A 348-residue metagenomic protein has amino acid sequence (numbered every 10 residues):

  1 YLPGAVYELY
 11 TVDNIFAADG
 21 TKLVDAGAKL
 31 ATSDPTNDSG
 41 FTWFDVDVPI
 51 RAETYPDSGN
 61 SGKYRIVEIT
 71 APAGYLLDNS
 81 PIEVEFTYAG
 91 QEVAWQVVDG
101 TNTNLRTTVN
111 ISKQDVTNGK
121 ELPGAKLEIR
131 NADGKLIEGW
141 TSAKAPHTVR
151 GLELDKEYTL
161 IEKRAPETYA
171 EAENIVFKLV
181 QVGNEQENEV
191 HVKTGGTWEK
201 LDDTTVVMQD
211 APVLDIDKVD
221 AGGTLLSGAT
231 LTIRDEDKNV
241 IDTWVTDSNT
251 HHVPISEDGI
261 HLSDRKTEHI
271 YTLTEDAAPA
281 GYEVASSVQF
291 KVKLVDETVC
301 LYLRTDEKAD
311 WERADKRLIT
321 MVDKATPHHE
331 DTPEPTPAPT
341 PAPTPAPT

Functional and structural regions predicted by a protein language model:
Y1-T348: Solvent-exposed loop/turn and edge beta-strand elements of beta-rich ligand-binding domains
